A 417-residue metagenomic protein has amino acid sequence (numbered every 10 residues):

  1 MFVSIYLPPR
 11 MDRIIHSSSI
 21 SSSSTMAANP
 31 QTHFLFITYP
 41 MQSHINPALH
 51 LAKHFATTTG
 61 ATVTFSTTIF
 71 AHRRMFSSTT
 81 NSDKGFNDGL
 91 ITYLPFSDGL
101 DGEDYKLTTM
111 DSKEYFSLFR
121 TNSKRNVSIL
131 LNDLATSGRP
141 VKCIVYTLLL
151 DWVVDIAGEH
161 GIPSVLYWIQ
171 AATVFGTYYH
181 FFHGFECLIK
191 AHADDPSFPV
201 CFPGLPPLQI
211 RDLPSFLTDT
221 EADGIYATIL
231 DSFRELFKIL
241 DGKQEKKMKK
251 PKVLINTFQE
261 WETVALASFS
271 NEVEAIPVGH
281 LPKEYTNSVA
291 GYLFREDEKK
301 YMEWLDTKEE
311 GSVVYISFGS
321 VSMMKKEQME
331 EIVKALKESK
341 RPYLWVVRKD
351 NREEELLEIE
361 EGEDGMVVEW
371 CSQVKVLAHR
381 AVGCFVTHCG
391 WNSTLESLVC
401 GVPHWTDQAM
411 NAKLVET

Functional and structural regions predicted by a protein language model:
F2-T417: Glycosyltransferase specificity loop/lid
